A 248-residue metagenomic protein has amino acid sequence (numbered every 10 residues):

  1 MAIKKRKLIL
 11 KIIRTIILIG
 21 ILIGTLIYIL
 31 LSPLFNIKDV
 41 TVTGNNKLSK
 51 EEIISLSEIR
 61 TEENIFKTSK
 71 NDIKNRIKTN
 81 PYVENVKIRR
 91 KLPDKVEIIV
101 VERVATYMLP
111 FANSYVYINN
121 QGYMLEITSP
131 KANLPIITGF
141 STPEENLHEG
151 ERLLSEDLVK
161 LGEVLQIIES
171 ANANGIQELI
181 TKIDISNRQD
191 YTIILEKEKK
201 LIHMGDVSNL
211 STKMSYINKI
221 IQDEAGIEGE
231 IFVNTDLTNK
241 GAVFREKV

Functional and structural regions predicted by a protein language model:
M1-L8: N-terminal Lys/Arg-rich, disordered targeting/topogenic segments
L8-S32: Single-pass alpha-helical transmembrane signal-anchor segments
L31-A132: Terminal hydrophobic membrane-targeting helix
N36-K38, S49, T79-E84, L92-V96 (+6 more regions): Envelope-exposed proteins and targeting segments
N45-K47, K91-P93, V101-A105, N120-Y123 (+7 more regions): Solvent-exposed coil/turn segments that connect beta secondary-structure elements in extracytoplasmic/periplasmic
I99-L179: Extracytoplasmic segments of membrane-associated envelope/inner-membrane machinery
L153-K219: Soluble extracytoplasmic domains of inner/organellar membrane proteins
E198-V248: Extracytoplasmic/luminal low-complexity segments enriched in Pro/Gly and acidic/polar residues that act as flexible
